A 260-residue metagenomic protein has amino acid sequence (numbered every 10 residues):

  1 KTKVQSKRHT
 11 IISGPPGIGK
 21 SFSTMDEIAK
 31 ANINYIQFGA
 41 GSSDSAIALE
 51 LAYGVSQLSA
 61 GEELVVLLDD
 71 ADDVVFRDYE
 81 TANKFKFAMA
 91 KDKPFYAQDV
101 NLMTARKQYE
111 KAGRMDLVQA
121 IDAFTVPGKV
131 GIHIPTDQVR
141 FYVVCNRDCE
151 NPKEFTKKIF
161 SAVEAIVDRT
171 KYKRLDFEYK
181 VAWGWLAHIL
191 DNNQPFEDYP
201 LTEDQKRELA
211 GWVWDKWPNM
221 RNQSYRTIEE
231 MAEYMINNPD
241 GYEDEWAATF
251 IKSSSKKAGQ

Functional and structural regions predicted by a protein language model:
V4-T24: Walker A/P-loop nucleotide-binding motif
I18, K30-L64, D73-R77: AAA+/P-loop NTPase substrate/partner-engagement loops
S21-S43, Y96, A105, Y109-R114: Conserved P-loop NTPase mechanochemical-coupling segment
G61-V66, P135-Y142: Loop/turn-to-beta-strand initiation segments
D69-A71: Walker B catalytic acidic pair
Y79-T136, N146: Conserved catalytic/switch belt of AAA+ P-loop NTPases
D137, E154-E178: A short helix-turn-beta junction within AAA+ P-loop NTPase domains corresponding to the substrate/partner-engaging
A182-S255: Conserved AAA+ ATPase small/helical "lid" subdomain
